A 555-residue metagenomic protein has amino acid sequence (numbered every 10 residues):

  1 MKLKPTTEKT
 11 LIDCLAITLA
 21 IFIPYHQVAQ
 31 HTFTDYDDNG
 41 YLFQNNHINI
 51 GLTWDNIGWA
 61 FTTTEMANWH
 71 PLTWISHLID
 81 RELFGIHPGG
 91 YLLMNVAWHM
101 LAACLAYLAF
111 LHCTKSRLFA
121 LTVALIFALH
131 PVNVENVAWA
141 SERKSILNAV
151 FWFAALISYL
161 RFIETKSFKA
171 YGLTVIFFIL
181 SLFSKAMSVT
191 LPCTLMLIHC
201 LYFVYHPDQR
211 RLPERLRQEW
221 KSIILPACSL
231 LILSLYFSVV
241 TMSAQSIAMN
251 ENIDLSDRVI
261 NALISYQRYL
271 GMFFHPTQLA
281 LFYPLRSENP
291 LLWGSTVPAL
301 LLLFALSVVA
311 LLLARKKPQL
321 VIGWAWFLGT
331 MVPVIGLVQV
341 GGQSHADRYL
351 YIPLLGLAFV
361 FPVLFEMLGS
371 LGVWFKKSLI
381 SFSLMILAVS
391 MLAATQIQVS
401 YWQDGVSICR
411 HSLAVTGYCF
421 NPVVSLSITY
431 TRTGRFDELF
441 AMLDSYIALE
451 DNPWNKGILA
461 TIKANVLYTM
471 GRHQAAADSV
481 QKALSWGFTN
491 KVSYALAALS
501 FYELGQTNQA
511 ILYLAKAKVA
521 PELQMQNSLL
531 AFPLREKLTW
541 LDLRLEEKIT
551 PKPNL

Functional and structural regions predicted by a protein language model:
M1-D437, E450-I458, T469, E503: Polytopic membrane enzymes that build or remodel cell-surface glycoconjugates and lipids
K2-L3, V406-L555: C-terminal luminal/periplasmic domains and tails of membrane-associated envelope-modifying transferases
